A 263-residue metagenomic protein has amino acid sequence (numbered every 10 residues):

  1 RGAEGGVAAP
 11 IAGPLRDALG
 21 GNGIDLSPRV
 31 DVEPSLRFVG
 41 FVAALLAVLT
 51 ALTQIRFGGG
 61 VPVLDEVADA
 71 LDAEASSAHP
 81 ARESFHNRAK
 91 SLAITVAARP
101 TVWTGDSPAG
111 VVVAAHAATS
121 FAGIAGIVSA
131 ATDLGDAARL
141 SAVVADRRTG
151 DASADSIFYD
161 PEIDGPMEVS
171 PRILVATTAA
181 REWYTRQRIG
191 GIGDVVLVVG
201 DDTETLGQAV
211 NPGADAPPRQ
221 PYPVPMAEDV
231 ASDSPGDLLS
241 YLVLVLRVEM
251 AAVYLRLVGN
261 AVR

Functional and structural regions predicted by a protein language model:
R1, G110-A115, R181-T185: Short glycine/serine/threonine-rich phosphate/pyrophosphate-binding segments that cradle anionic phosphate groups
R1-A73, T178: Glycine-rich phosphate-binding loops that contact phosphosugars or nucleotide phosphates
R1-G2, P100-D106, P171-A176: Short glycine-rich or small-residue beta-strand-to-loop segments that form or flank ligand, phosphate, metal/Fe-S
R29, P34, A51-I163, A261: Active-site phosphate/pyrophosphate-binding segments
V39-A44, A142-G150, N211-P217: Short, surface-exposed amphipathic charged segments that create phosphate/polyanion-binding patches used for binding
F41-A51, V112-A115, T119-G123, L242-G259: Short, hydrophobic/amphipathic alpha-helical patches that form generic packing surfaces within helical domains
I157-Y184, V243-R263: Extended, charge-rich low-complexity interaction segments
T177-R247, A251: C-terminal structured domain segments
